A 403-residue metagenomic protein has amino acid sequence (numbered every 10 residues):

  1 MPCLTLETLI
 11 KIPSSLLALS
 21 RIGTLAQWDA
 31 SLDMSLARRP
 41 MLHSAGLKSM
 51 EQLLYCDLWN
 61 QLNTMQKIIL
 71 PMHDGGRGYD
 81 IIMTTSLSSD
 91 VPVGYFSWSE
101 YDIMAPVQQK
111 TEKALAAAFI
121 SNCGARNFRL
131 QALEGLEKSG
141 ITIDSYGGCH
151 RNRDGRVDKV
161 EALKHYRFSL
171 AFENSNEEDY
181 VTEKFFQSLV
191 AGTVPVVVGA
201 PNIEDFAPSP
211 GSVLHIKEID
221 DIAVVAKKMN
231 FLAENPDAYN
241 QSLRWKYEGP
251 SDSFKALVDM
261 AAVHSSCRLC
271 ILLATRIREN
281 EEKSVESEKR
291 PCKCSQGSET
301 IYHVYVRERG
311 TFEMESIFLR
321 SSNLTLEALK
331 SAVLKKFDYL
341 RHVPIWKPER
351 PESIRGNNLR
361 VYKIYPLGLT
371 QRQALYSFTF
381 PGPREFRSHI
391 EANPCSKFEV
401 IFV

Functional and structural regions predicted by a protein language model:
M1-L32, L36-M50, C56-L58, L62 (+2 more regions): Pol beta-like nucleotidyltransferase catalytic core
